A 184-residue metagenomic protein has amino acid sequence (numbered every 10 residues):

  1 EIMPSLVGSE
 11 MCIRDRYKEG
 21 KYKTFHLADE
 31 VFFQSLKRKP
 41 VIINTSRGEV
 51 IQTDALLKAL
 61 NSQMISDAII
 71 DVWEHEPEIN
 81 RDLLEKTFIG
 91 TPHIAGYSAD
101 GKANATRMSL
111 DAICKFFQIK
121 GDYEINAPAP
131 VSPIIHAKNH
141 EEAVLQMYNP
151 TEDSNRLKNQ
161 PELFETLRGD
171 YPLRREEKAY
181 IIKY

Functional and structural regions predicted by a protein language model:
E1-I13: Single conserved hydrophobic/aromatic residue that forms the stacking wall/gate of nucleotide- or nucleobase-binding
I2, K23-T24, I79, G90: Glycine-rich, flexible loop/turn motifs
P4, H26, E49: Residues that recognize and position ribonucleotide moieties
S5, F32-S35, D82-L83: Structural alpha-helical scaffold elements that stabilize or flank donor/cofactor-binding regions in carbohydrate
S9, Y17, H75: NAD(P)-binding Rossmann-fold cofactor-contacting core
R14-E19, S46-R47: Short glycine-/small-residue-rich Rossmann-like dinucleotide-binding loops
E19-I42, Q52-L57: Rossmann-fold NAD(P) dinucleotide-binding segment
K39-Y184: Rossmann-like dinucleotide-binding domain for NAD(H)/NADP(H)
